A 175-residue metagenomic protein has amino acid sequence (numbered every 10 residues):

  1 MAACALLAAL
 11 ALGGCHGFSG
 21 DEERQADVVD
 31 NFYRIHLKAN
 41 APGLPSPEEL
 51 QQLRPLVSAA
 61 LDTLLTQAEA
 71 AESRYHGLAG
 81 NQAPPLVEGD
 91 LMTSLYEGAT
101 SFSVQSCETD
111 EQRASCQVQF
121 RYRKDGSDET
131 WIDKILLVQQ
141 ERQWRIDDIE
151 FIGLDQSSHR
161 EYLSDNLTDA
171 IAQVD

Functional and structural regions predicted by a protein language model:
M1-G13: Sec-dependent bacterial lipoprotein signal peptides
H16-F18: Bacterial signal peptide processing site
D21-A41: Short, aromatic-enriched amphipathic alpha-helices that serve as compact interaction elements
Q25-V29, E49, L163, L167: Stable alpha-helical elements in mature extracytoplasmic
N40-E49: Surface-exposed patches in mature extracellular/periplasmic domains of secreted proteins
V57-S127: Surface-exposed, charged secondary-structure patches
V104-S106, I132-Q139: Hydrophobic/aromatic beta-strand elements that line small-molecule binding cavities or substrate pockets in beta-rich
E111-Q117, R121-I132, Q140, D147-D175: Low-complexity, intrinsically disordered terminal/linker segments enriched in charged and Gly/Pro repeats
